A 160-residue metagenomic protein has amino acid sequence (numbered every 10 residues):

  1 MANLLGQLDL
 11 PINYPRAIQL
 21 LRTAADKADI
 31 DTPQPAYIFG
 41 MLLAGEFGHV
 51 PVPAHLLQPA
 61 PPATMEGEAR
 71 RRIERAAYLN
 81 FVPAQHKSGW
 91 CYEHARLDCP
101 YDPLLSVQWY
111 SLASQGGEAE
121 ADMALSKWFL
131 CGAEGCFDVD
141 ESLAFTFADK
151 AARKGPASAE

Functional and structural regions predicted by a protein language model:
M1-L8, K27-T32, A36, G45-V50 (+8 more regions): Short helix-capping/linker turns of helical repeat alpha-solenoids
D9-N13, P33-Y37, P51-P53, Q85-K87 (+4 more regions): Intrinsically disordered, low-complexity regions enriched in proline, serine, glycine and charged residues
P11-L20, V52-R72, D98-W109, C136-F147: Structural signature of tandem alpha-helical TPR/SEL1-like repeats, specifically the intra-repeat loop/turn
A25, F39-G40, F47, L125: Heptad-repeat amphipathic alpha-helical coiled-coil interaction surface used for oligomerization/assembly
M41-L43, F147: Periodic beta-strand elements of RCC1/NHL beta-propellers and select beta-solenoids
L104-V107, A119-E160: Ankyrin-repeat TPLH-centered helix-turn motif and closely related helix/turn capping elements of eukaryotic
